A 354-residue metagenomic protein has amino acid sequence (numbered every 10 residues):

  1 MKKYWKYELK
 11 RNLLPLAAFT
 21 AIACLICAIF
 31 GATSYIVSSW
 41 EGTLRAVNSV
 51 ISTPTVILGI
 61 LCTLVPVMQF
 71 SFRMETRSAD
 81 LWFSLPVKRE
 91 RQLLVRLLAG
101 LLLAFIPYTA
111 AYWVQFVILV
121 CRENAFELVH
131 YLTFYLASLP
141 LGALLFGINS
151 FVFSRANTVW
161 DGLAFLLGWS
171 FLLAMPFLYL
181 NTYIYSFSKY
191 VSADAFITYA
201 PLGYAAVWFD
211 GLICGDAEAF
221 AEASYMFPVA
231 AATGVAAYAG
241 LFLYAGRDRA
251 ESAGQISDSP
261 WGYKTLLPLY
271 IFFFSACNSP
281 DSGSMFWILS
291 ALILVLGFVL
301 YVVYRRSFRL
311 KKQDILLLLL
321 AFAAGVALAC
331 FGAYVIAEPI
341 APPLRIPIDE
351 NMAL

Functional and structural regions predicted by a protein language model:
M1-T20: Aromatic- and glycine-rich beta-strand/loop motifs that create alpha-glucan
T20, S49-S78: Long, hydrophobic alpha-helical segments
L25-A28, S170-L178, F272-C277, A324-A333: Aromatic-anchored segments of alpha-helical transmembrane domains
G31-A32, L44-I51, T55, L98-L166 (+2 more regions): Secretory targeting signals
T33-A46, M175-D258, F274-D314, A333-A353: Terminal transmembrane helical anchor/hairpin motif
V50-V56, H130-G142, S170, E222-T233 (+2 more regions): Alpha-helical transmembrane segments of polytopic membrane proteins
Q69-L102: Helix-loop-helix units of permease transmembrane domains in multi-pass membrane transporters, especially ABC
D161-L173, Q313-V326: Central hydrophobic cores of alpha-helical transmembrane segments in multi-pass integral membrane proteins
